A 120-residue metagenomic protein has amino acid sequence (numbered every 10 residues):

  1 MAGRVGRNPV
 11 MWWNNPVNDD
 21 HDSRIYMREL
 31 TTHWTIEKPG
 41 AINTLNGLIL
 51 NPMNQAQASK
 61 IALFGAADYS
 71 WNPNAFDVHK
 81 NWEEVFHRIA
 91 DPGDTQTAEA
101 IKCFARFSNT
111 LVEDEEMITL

Functional and structural regions predicted by a protein language model:
M1-H79: Catalytic-core regions of glycoside hydrolase
W71-L120: C-terminal functional modules
